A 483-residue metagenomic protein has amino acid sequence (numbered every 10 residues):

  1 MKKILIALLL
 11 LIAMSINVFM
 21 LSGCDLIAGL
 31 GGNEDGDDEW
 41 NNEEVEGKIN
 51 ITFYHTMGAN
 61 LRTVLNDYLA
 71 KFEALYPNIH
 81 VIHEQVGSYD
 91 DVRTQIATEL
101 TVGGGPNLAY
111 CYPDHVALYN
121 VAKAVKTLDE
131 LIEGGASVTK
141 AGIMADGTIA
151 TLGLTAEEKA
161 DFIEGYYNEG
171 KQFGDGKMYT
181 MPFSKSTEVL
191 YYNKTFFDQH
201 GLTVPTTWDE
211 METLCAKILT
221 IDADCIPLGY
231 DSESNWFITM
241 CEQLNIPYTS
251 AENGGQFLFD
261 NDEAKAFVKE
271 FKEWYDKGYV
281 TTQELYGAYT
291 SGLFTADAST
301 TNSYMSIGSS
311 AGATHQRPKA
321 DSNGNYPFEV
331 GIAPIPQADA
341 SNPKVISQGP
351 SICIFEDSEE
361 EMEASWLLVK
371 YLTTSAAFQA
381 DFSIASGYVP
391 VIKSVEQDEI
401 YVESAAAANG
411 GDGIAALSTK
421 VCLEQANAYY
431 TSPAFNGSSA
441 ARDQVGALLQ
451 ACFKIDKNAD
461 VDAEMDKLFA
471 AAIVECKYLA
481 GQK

Functional and structural regions predicted by a protein language model:
I4-L26: Sec-dependent N-terminal signal peptides of Gram-positive bacterial secreted proteins and lipoproteins
F19-A124, A136-T139, V204, D339 (+1 more regions): Conserved N-terminal structural module of periplasmic/extracytoplasmic solute-binding proteins
G36-D38, D198, K420-K483: Conserved C-terminal helix/tail region of periplasmic/extracytoplasmic solute-binding proteins
H80, G176-K177, K277-T281, A320-V391 (+1 more regions): Extracytoplasmic/periplasmic substrate-recognition and gating elements
R93-G104, A122, F196-F197, A216-K217 (+4 more regions): Short helices/loops that flank or line small-molecule/ion binding pockets
D114-T187, E329-A333: Hinge/lid segment of periplasmic solute-binding proteins
D129-D161, I246-A266, A320-G324, Q337-V345 (+1 more regions): Short, solvent-exposed loop/beta-turn-alpha elements that line the ligand-binding surface or hinge of extracytoplasmic
L214-I218, G254-L285, I335: Glycine-centered hinge/linker elements that transmit conformational signals in sensory and ligand-binding systems
